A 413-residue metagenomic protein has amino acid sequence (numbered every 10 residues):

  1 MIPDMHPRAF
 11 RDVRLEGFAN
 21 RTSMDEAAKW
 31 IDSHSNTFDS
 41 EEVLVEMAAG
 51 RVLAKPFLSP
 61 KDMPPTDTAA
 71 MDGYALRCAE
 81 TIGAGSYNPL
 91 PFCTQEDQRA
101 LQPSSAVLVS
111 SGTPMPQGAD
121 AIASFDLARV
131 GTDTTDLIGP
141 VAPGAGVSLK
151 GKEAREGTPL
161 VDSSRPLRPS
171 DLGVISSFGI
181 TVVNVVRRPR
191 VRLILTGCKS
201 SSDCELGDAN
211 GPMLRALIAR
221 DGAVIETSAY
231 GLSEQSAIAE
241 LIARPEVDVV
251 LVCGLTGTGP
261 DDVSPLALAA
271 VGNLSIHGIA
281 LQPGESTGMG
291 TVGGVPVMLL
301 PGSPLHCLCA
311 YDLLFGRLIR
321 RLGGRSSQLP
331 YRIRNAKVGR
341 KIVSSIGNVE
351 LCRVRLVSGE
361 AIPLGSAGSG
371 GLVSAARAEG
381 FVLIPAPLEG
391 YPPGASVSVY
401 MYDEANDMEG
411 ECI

Functional and structural regions predicted by a protein language model:
I2-T181: Phosphate-interaction motifs
D25-A28, E41-E46, K55, T68-A69 (+2 more regions): Flexible glycine/proline-rich
D67-A69, I82-S86, Q98-Q102, M115-Q117 (+14 more regions): Solvent-exposed alpha-helices and their adjacent loops that cap or buttress functional pockets in soluble metabolic
T81, G112-P114, C198-K199, L255-D261 (+1 more regions): Short glycine-rich anion-binding loops that position phosphate/pyrophosphate groups of nucleotides and phosphorylated
E96-S104, V182-R187, G207, L383-D403: Acidic/histidine-enriched ion/cofactor-binding microenvironments in catalytic or ligand-binding pockets
F178-A239, R244: Glycine-rich phosphate/diphosphate-binding loop of Rossmann-like nucleotide-binding domains
D248-V249: Short, Asp-centered acidic motifs that coordinate Mg2+ and/or phosphate in catalytic or ligand-binding sites
G259-G272: Short Gly/Thr/Asp-enriched flexible loops that form oxyanion-binding sites at enzyme active sites
